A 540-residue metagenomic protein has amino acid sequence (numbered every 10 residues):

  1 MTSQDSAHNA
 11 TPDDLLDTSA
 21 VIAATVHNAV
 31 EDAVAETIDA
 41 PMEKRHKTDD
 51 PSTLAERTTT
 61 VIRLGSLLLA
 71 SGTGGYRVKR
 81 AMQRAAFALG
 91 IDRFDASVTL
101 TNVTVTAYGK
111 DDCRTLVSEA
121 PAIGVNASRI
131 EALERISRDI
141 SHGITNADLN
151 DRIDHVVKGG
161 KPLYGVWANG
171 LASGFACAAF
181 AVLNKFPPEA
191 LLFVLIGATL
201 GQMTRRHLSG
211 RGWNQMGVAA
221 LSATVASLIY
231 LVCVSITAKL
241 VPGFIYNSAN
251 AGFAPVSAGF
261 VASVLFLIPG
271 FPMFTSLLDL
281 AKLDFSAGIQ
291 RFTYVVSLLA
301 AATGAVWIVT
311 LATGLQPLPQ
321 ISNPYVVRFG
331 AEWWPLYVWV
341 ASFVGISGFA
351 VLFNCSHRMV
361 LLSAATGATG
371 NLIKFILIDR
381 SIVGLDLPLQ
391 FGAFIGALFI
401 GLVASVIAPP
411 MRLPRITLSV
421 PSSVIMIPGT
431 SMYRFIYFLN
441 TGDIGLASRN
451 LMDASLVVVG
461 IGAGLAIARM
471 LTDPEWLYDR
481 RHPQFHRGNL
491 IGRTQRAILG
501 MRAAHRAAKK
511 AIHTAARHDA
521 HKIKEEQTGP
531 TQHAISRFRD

Functional and structural regions predicted by a protein language model:
M1-N150: Soluble N-terminal domains of membrane-associated systems
P162-F244, A251-S276, L352-F353, H357: Core alpha-helical transmembrane segments of integral membrane proteins
W167-N169, V182-G197, P255-P269, N323-A341 (+2 more regions): Structural signature of hydrophobic alpha-helical transmembrane segments
V194-N214, V218-S227, A350-A408, D540: Conserved mixed alpha/beta catalytic, RNA-binding, or beta-rich assembly cores of soluble enzyme, regulatory
G201-N214, P272-A287, G345-H357, A404-P414 (+1 more regions): C-terminal ends of transmembrane helices
A238-P255, G314-G330, F438-R449: Membrane-interface helix termini and inter-helical loops of multi-pass transporters
I245-S248, G259-V264, T275-L277, D284-L299 (+3 more regions): C-terminal transmembrane helix-loop-helix hairpin of multi-pass membrane proteins
T275-A350: Membrane-embedded hairpin module used as a gating/binding unit in multi-pass transport and secretion proteins
